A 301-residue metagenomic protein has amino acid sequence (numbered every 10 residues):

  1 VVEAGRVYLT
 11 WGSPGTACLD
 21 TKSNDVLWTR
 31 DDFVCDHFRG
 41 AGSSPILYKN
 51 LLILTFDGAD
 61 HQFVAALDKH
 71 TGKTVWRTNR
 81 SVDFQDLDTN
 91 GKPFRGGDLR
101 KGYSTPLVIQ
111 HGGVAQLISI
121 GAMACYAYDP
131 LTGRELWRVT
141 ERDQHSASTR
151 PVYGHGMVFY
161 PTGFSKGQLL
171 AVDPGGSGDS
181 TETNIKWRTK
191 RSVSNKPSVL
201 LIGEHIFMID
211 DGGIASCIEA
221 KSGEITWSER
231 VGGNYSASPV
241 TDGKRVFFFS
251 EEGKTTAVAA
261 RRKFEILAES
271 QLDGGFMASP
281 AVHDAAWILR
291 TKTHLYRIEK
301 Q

Functional and structural regions predicted by a protein language model:
V1-Q301: Noncatalytic, solvent-exposed loop/strand surfaces of beta-propeller-type extracellular/periplasmic domains
